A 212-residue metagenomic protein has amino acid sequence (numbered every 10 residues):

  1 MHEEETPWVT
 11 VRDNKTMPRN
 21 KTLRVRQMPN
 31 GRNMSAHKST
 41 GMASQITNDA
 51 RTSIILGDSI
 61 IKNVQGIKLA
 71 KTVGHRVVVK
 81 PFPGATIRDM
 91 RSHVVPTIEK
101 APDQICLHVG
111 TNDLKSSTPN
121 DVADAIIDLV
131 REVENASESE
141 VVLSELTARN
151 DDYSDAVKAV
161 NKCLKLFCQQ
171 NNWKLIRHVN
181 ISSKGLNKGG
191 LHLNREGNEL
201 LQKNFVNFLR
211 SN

Functional and structural regions predicted by a protein language model:
M1-I54, I60-V73, V95, D103 (+5 more regions): N-terminal secretory targeting modules
L56-G57, S144: Short hydrophobic segments within beta-strands
S59-K62, G84-T86: Short beta->alpha connector loops
I67-V77, F82-A85, D89-N212: Alpha-helical cap/lid subdomain in secreted, periplasmic, or secretory-pathway luminal O-acyl-processing enzymes
